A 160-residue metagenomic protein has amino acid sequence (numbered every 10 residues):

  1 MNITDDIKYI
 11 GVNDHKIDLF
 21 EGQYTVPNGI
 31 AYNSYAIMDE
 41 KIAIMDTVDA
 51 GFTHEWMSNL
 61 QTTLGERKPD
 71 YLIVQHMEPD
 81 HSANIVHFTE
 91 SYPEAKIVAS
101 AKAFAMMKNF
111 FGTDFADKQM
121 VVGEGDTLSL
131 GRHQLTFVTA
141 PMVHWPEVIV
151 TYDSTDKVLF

Functional and structural regions predicted by a protein language model:
N2-D5, A99-V148: Metallo-beta-lactamase
N2-T62, V150-D153, K157-F160: Conserved beta-strand hairpin/beta-sheet module of binuclear metal-dependent hydrolase folds, prominently
K8-I10, I73, V98, M120 (+2 more regions): Hydrophobic/aromatic beta-strand patches that form the interior of the parallel beta-sheet core in alpha/beta enzyme
E40-K41, K68-P69, P93-E94, A116-D117 (+2 more regions): Short coil/turn connectors at secondary-structure junctions
K41, V48-D49, M77, A103 (+1 more regions): Structured beta->alpha junctions
A43-D46, D70-V74, T136-F137: Short catalytic-loop micro-motif centered on adjacent basic/acidic residues
G51-V98: Active-site metal-binding motif and surrounding structural segment of the metallo-beta-lactamase
